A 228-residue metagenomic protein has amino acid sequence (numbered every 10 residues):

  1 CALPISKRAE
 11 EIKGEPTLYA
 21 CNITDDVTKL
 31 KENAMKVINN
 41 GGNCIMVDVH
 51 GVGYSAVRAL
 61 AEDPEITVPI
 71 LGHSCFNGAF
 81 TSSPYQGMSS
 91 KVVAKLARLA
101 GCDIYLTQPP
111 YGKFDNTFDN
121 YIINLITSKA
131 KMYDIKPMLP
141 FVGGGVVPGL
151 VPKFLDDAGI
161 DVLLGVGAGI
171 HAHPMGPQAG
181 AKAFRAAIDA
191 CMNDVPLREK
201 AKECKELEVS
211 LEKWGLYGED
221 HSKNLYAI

Functional and structural regions predicted by a protein language model:
C1-L3: Short, small-residue-biased leader/transition segments that mark boundaries at the very start of proteins
I5-K13, P64, A158, V162 (+1 more regions): Structural signal for hydrophobic packing residues in well-ordered secondary-structure cores of soluble enzyme domains
E11-P16, Y133-P137: Short helix-terminating capping/connector loops at secondary-structure junctions
P16-T17, T28: Substrate-binding cleft of carbohydrate-active enzyme catalytic domains
Y19-D25, V47-D48: Phosphate/diphosphate-binding loops
K29-G167, G176-A179, A183: Catalytic alpha/beta core domains of metabolic enzymes, predominantly
S83, K95, P177-I228: Extended, intrinsically disordered, low-complexity segments
